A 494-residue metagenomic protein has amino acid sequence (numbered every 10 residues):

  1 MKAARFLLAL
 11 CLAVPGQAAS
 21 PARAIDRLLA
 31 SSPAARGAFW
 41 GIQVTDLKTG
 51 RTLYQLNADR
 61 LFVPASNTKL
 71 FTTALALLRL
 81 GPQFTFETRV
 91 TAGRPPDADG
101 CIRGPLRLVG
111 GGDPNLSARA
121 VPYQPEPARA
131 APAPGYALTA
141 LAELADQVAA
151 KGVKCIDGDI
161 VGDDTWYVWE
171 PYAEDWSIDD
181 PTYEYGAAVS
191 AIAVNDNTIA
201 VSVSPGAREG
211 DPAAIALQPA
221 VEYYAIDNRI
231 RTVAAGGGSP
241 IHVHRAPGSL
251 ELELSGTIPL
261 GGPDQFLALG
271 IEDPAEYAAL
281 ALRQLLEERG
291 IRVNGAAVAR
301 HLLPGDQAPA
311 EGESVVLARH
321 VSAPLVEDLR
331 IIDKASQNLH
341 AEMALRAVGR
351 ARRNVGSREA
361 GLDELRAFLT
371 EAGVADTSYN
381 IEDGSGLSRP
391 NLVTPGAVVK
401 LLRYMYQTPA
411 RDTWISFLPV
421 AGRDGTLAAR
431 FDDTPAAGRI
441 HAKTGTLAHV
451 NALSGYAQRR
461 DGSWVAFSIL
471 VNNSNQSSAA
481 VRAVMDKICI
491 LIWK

Functional and structural regions predicted by a protein language model:
K2-A9: Sec-dependent signal peptide recognition, specifically the positively charged N-region followed immediately by
A9-A18: Hydrophobic h-region of N-terminal signal peptides that target proteins for export in Gram-negative bacteria
Q17-L47, Y54-R60, E87, Q147: Beta-lactamase-like hydrolase cores
S20-S32, L78-D376, R460, A483-K487 (+1 more regions): Conserved serine DD-peptidase/penicillin-binding transpeptidase domain and beta-lactam-recognizing active-site
S31, L53-Q55, T139, A335 (+1 more regions): Small-residue-rich helix-loop
G50, K69-A76, I160, I192 (+5 more regions): Residue-level preference for non-acidic, small/hydrophobic
Q55-L75: Short active-site loop at a secondary-structure junction that contains or immediately precedes the catalytic residue(s)
N57-F62, A268, S385-S388: A short glycine/serine-rich beta->alpha loop
